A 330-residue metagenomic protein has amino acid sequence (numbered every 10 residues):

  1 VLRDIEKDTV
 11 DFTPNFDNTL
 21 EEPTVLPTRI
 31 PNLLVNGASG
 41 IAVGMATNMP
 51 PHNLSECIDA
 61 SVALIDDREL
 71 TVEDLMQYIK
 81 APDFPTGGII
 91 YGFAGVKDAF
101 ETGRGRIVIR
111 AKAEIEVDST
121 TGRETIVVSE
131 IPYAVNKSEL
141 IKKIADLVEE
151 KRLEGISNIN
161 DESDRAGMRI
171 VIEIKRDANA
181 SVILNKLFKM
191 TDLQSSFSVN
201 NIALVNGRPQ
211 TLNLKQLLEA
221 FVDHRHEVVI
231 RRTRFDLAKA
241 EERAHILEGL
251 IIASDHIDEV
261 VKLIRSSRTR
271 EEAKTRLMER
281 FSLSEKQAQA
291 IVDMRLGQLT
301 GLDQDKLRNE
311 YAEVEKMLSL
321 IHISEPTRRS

Functional and structural regions predicted by a protein language model:
V1: Long, structured ligand/cofactor-binding scaffold of large enzymes
D4-R29: P-loop NTPase nucleotide-binding/switch module
I5-D8, S39, M45-S324, R328-S330: C-terminal interaction appendages of subunits in large macromolecular complexes
L33-S39: Residues forming anionic-ligand binding surfaces in small-molecule and nucleic-acid pockets of primarily soluble enzymes
